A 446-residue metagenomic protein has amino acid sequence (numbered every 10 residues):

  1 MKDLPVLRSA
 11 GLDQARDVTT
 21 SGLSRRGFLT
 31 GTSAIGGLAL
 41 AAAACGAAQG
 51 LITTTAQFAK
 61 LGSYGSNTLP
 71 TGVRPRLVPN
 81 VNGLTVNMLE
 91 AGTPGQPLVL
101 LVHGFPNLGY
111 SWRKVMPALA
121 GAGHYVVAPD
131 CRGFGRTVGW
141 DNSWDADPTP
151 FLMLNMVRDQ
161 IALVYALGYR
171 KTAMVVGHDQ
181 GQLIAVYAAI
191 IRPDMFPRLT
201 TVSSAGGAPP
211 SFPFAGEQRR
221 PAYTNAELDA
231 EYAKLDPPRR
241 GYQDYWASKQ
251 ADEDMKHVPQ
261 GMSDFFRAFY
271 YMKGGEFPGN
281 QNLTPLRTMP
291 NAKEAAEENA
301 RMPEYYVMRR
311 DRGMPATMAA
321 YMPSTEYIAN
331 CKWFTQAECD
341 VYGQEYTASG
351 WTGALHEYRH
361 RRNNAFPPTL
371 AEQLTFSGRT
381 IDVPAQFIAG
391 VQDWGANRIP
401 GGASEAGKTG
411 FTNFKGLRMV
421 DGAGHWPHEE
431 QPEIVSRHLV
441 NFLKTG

Functional and structural regions predicted by a protein language model:
M1-L23: N-terminal secretory signal peptides
D17-T30, G37-A59: N-terminal twin-arginine translocation
F58-P75, V86, F134-V176, Q180-K415: Flexible "cap/lid" subdomain of the alpha/beta-hydrolase fold that forms the substrate-access gate
P75, V126-A128, G416-M419: Conserved beta-strand scaffold positions in the cores of enzyme catalytic domains, especially in NTP/NDP-utilizing
N82-E90: A short loop-to-beta-strand scaffold at the N-terminal edge of the catalytic core in hydrolase folds
L89-W140, H178: Conserved HGGG/HGGXW glycine-rich cap/lid loop of the alpha/beta-hydrolase fold
G104, T172, D179, E430-Q431: Active-site helix-initiating loop/hinge in glycosyltransferases
F414-G446: Catalytic active-site module of serine/aspartate enzymes centered on a nucleophile-bearing elbow/loop
